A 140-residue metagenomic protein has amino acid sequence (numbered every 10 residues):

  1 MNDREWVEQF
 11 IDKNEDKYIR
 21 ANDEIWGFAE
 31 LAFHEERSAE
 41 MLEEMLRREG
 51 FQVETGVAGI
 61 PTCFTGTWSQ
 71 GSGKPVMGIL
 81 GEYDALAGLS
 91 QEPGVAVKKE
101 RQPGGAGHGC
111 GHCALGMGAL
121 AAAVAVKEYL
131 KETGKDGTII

Functional and structural regions predicted by a protein language model:
D3-H108, C113, M117-T138: Acidic/His- and Gly-rich active-site-bordering loop/insert found across diverse amide/peptide-bond hydrolases
